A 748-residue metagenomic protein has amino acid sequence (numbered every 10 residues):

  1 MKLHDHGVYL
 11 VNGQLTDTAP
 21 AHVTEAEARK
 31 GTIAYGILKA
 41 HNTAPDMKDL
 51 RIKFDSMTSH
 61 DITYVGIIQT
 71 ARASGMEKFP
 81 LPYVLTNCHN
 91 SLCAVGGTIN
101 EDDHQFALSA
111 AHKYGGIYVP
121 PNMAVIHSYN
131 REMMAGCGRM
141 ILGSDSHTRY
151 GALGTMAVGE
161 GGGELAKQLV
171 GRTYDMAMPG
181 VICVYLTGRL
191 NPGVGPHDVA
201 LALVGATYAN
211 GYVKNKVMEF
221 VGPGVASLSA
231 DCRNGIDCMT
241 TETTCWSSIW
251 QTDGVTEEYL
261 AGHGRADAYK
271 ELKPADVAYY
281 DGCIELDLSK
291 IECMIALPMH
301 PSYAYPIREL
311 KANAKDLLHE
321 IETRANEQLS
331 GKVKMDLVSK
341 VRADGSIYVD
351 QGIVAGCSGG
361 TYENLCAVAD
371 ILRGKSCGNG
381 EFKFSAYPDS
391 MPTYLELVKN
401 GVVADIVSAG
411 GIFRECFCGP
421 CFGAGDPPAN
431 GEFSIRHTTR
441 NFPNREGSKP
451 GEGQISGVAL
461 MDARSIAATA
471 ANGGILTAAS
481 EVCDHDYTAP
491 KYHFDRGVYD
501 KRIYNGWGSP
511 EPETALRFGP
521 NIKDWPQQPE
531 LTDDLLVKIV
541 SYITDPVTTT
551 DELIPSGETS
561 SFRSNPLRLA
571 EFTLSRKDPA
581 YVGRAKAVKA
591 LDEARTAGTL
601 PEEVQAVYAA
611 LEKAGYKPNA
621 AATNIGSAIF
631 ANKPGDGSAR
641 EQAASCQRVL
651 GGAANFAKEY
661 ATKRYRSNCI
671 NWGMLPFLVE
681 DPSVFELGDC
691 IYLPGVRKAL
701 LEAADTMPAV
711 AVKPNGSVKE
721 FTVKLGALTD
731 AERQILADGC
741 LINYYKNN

Functional and structural regions predicted by a protein language model:
M1-N748: Fe-S-dependent hydro-lyases/dehydratases of central metabolism
